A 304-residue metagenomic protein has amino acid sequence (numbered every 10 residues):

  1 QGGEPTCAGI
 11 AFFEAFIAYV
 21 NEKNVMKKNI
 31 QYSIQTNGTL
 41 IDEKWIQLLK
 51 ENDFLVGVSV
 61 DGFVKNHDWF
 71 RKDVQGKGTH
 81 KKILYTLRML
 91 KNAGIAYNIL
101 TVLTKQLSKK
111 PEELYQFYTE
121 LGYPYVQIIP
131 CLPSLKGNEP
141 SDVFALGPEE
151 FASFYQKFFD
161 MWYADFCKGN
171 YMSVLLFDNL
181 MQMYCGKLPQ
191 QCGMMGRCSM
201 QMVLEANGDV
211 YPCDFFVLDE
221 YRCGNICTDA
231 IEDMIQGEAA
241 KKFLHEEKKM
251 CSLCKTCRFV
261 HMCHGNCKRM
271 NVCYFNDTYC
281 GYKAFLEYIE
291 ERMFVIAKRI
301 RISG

Functional and structural regions predicted by a protein language model:
Q1-I129: Conserved glycine-rich "GG(E/T)P / GGGxP" loop and the immediately following alpha-helix in the radical SAM core
A11, K44, K82-Y85, K109 (+9 more regions): Generic recognition of stable, solvent-exposed alpha-helical segments in well-folded globular domains
N66, K136, C267: Glycine/Thr-rich phosphate-binding loops of Rossmann-like dinucleotide-binding domains
W69-K81, R88-G193, R197, V203 (+1 more regions): Radical SAM enzyme [4Fe-4S]-AdoMet core and its adjacent flexible, acidic and glycine-rich loops/tails across
A206: Short, ordered coil/turn segments that flank beta-strands lining enzyme active or ligand-binding pockets
V217-G304: Flexible mid-to-C-terminal extensions adjoining Fe-S/redox cofactors in radical SAM and related proteins
